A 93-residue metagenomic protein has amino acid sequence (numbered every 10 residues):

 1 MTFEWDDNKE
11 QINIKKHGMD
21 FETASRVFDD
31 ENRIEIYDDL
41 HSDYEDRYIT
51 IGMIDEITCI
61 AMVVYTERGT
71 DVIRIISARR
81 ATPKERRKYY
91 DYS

Functional and structural regions predicted by a protein language model:
M1-S93: Ribonuclease/tRNase effector modules and their secretory precursors
